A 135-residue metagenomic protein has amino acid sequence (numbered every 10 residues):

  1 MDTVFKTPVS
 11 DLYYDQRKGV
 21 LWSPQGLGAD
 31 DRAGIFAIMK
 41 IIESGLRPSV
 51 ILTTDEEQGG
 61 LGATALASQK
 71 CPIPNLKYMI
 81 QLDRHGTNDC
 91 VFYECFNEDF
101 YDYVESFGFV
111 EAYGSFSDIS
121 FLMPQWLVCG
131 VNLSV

Functional and structural regions predicted by a protein language model:
M1-D2, L82-H85, S134-V135: Short loop/turn segments at strand-loop or loop-helix junctions that form parts of catalytic or ligand-binding pockets
M1-G19: Acidic/His- and Gly-rich active-site-bordering loop/insert found across diverse amide/peptide-bond hydrolases
T7, W22, L61: Residue-level signal for pocket-adjacent positions within structured domains
T7-V9, A37, C90, Q125: Active-site-proximal flexible loops/turns
K18-L21, S49, K77-I80, F109-V110 (+1 more regions): Structural motif
G19-A29: A short glycine/serine-rich beta->alpha loop
L27-D102, E111: Acidic/histidine-rich catalytic neighborhood of metal-dependent amide-processing enzymes
V110-V135: Zn-dependent metallopeptidase/amidohydrolase metal-coordination segment
